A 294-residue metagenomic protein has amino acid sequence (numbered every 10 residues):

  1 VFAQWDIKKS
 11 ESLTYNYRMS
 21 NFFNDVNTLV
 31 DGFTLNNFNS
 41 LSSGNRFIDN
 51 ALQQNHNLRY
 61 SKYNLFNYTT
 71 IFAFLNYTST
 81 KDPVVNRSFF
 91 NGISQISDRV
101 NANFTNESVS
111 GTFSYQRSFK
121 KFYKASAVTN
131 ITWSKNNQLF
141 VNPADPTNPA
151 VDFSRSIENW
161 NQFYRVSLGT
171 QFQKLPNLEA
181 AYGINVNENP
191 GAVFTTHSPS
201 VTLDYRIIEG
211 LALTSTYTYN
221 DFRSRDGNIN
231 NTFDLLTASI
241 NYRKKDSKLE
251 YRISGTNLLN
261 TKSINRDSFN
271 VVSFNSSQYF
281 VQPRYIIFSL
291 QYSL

Functional and structural regions predicted by a protein language model:
V1-L294: Exposed, low-structure sequence patches enriched in small/polar residues
